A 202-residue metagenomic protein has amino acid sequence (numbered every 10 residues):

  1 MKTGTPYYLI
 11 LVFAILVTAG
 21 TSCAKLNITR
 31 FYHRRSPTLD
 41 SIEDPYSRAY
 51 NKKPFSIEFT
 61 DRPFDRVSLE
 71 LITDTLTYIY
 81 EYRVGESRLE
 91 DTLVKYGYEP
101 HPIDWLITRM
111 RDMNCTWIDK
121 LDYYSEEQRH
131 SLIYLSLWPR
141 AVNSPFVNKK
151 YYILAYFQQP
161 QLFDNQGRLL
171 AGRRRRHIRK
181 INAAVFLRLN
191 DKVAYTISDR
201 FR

Functional and structural regions predicted by a protein language model:
M1-Y32: Bacterial Sec-dependent N-terminal signal peptides
G4-Y7, L26, L39, T73 (+2 more regions): Intrinsic-disorder/low-complexity regions
P6-Y7, F31, A49, T77-E81 (+6 more regions): Intrinsically disordered, low-complexity N-terminal regions enriched in serine/proline/glycine with scattered basic
L9-F13, E86, I103, I181: Hydrophobic alpha-helical segments and their boundary regions
F13-I15, E90, V185: Exposed boundary/loop context
C23-W105: N-terminal export/targeting and maturation segments
P102-R202: Extracytoplasmic electrostatic interaction patches
